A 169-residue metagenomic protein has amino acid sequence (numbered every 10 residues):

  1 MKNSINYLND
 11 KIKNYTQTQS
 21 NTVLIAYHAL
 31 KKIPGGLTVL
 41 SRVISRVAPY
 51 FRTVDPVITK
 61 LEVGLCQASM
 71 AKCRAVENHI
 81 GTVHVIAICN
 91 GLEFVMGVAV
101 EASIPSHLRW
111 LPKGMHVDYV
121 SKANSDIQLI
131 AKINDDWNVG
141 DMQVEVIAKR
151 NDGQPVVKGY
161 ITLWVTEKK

Functional and structural regions predicted by a protein language model:
K2-G35, N124, K132-K169: HotDog/MaoC-like acyl-thioester-processing domains
K2-T22, C66-R74, E101-P112: N-terminal short leaders/motifs
L24-I25, R46, A71-G97: Hot-dog-fold acyl-thioester-processing enzymes
P34-I58: Active-site-proximal helix-loop elements at catalytic-domain edges
Y50-V83: Catalytic strand-loop segment that frames the active site of acyl-thioester-processing enzymes
V54, G64-C66, L111-M115, S125-I127 (+2 more regions): A generic structural signal for short beta-strands and their flanking turns/coil linkers
I86, N90-F94, G114-Y119, V146-R150 (+1 more regions): Hydrophobic alpha-helical segments of small multi-pass membrane proteins
V98-N134: Hydrophobic beta-strand-centered segment that forms part of the acyl-chain substrate-binding groove
